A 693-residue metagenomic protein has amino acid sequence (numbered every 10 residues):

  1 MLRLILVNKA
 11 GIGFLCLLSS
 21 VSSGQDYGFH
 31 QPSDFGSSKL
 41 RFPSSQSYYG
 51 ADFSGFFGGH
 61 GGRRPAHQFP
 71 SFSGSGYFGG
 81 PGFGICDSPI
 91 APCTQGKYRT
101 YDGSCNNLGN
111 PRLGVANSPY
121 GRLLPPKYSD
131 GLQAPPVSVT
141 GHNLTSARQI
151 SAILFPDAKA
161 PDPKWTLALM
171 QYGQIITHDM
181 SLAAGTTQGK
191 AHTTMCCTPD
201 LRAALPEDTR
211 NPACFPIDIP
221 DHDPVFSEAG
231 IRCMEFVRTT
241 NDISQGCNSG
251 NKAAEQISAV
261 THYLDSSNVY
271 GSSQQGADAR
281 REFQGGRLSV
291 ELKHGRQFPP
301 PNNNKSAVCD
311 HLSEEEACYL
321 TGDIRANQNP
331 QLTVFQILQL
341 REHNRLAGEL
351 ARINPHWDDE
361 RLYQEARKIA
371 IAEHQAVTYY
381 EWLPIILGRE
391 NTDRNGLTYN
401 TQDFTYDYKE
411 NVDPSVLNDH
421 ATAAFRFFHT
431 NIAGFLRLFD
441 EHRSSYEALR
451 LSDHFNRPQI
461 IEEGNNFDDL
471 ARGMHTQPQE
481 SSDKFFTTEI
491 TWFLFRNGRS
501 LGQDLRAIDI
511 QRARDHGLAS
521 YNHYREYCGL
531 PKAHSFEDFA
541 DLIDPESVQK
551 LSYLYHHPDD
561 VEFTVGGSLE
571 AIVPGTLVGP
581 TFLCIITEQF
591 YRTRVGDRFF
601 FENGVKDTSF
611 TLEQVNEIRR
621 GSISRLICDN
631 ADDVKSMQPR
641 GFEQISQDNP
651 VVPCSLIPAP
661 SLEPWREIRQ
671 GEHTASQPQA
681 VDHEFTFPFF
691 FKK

Functional and structural regions predicted by a protein language model:
M1-G24: Cleavable N-terminal signal peptides of Sec/SRP-targeted secreted and luminal proteins
S23-R345, E349, E365-A507, Q511 (+4 more regions): N-terminal accessory/cap region of cofactor-dependent oxidoreductases and related radical enzymes
D359-L362: Mobile, glycine-rich extracellular loop/lid and propeptide segments that shape or gate substrate/ligand access
S535-L554: Short linear, low-complexity motifs centered on an aromatic residue
